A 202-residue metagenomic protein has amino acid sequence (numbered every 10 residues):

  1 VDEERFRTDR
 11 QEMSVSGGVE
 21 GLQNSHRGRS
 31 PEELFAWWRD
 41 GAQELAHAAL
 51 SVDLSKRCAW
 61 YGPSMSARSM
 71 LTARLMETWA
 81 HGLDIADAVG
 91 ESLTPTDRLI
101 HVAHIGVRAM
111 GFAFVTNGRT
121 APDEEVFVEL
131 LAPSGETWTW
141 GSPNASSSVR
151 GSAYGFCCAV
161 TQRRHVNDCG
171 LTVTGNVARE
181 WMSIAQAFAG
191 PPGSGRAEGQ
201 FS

Functional and structural regions predicted by a protein language model:
D2-E12, R27-G28, A36, S51-S202: Structured surface interface patches that mediate subunit assembly and partner/cofactor docking
R5-G21, A42: A glycine-rich, hydrophobic loop/mini-helix early in the fold
E20-G41: A short, structured beta-strand-centered segment in the mid-to-C-terminal lobe of catalytic cores from group-transfer
